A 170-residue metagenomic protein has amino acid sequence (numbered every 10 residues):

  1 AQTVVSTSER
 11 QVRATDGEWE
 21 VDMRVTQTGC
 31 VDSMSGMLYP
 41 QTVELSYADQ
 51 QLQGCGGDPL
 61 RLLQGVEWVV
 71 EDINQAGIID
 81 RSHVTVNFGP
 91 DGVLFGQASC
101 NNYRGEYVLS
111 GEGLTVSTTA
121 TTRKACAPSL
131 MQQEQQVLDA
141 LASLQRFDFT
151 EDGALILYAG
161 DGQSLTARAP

Functional and structural regions predicted by a protein language model:
Q2-R10, D16-G17, T26-P170: Lipid interaction determinants
